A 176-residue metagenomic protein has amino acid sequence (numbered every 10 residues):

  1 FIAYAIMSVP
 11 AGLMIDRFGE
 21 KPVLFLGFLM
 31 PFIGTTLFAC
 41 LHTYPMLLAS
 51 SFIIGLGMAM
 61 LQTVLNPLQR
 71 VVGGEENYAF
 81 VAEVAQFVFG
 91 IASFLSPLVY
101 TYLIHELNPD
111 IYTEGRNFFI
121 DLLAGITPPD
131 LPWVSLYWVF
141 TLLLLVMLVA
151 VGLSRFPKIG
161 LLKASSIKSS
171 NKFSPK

Functional and structural regions predicted by a protein language model:
F1-L13: Central cavity-lining transmembrane alpha-helices of secondary-active solute carriers, predominantly the Major
G19, C40-P45: Helix-breaking motifs and short loop linkers at transmembrane-helix boundaries and internal kinks in secondary membrane
K21-L24, L47: Primarily marks hydrophobic transmembrane alpha-helices of the MFS/SLC 12-helix fold
G34-F38, I54: MFS-fold secondary transporters
M46-L61: Hydrophobic core of transmembrane alpha-helices in multi-pass small-molecule transporters, especially MFS/SLC-type
M60-G74: Intracellular juxtamembrane helix-capping segments at the cytosolic ends of symmetry-related transmembrane helices
N77-I111: Glycine-rich segments within core transmembrane alpha-helices of 12-TM secondary carriers
Y100-P109, F118, L122, P128 (+1 more regions): C-terminal membrane-cytosol helix-exit motif in multi-pass small-molecule transporters
